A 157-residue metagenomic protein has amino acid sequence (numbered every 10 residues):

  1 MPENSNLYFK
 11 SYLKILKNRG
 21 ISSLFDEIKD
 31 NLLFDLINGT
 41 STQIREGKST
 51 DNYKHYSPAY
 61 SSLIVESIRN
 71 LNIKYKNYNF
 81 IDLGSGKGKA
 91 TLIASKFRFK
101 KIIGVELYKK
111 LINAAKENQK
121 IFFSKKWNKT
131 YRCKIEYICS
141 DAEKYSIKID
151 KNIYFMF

Functional and structural regions predicted by a protein language model:
M1-Y75: S-adenosyl-L-methionine
N77-G86: Conserved class I S-adenosyl-L-methionine
G88-L92: Glycine-rich SAM-binding Motif I of class I
S95-K96: Gly/Ala-rich phosphate-binding loop of Rossmann-like dinucleotide-binding domains, activating on the conserved
K101-E106: Conserved SAM-binding motif I beta-strand of class I
K110-L111: Conserved short alpha-helix immediately C-terminal to the canonical SAM/SAH-binding motif I of Rossmann-like
A114-I149: S-adenosyl-L-methionine
K151-F157: A short SAM/SAH-binding and catalytic strip from SAM-dependent methyltransferases
